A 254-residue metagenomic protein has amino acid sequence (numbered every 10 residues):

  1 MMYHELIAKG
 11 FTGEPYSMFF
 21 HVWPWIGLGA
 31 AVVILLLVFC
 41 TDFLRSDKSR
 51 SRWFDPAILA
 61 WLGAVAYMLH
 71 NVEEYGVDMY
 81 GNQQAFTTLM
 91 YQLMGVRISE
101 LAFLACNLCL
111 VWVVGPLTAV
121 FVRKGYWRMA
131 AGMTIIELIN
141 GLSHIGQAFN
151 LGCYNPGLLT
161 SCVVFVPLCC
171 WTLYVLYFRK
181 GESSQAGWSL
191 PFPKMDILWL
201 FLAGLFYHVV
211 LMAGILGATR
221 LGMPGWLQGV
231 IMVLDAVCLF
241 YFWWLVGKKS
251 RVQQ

Functional and structural regions predicted by a protein language model:
M1-F20: Short, strongly hydrophobic alpha-helical membrane anchors
F20-L28, G95-W112, C153-L168: Membrane-interface loop-to-helix entry segments
L28-V38, W112-V114, V163-V175, V233-K248: Hydrophobic cores of alpha-helical transmembrane segments in multi-pass inner/ER membrane proteins, independent
L36-V38, V114-T118, G141-Q147, F165-P191: Alpha-helical transmembrane segments in multipass membrane proteins, preferentially the mid-helix core
F43-I58, A119-R128, F178-M195, L221: Membrane-interface helix-boundary motifs at transmembrane edges
L44-V113: Early transmembrane hairpin module of multi-pass membrane proteins
R123-K124, I145-G157, G217-G222: Membrane-interface helix caps and helix-loop-helix hairpins in membrane proteins
W171-Q254: Terminal transmembrane helical module of multi-pass membrane proteins
